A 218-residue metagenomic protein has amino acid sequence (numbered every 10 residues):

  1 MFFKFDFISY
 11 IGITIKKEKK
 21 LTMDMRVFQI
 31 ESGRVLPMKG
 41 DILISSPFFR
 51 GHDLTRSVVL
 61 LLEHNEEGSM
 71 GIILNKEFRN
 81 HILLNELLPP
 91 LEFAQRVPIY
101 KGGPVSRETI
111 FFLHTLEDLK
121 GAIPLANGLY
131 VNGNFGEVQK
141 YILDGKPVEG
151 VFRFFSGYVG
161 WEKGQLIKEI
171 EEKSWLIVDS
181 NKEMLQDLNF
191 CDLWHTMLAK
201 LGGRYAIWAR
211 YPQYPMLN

Functional and structural regions predicted by a protein language model:
K4-T14, K19: Short, positively charged and aromatic/hydrophobic N-terminal segments
M23-F155, V159-N218: A short aromatic-anchored loop/beta-hairpin motif
